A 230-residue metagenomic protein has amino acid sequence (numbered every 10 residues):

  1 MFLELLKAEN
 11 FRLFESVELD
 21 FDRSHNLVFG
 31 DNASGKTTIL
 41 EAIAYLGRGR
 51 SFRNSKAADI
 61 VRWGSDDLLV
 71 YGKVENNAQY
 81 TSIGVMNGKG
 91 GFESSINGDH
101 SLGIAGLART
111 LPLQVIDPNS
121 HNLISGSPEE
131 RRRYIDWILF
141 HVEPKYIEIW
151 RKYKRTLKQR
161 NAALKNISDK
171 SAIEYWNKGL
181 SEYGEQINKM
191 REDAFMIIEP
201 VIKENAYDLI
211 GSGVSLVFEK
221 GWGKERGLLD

Functional and structural regions predicted by a protein language model:
M1-Y45: Pre-Walker A-like glycine/lysine-rich segment at the N-terminus of P-loop NTPase domains
L5-K7, E18, L69-K73, S82-G84 (+1 more regions): Beta-strand secondary-structure signal
S24, A42, D66, T110-P112 (+1 more regions): ABC transporter nucleotide-binding domains
Y45-R48, A162: Regular, well-ordered alpha-helical segments
G47-E130, L139-V142, Y146, E199-E204: Nucleotide-state sensing region of NTPase/ATPase domains
S120-I210, E219-G221: An accessory alpha-helical subdomain
L216-D230: Conserved P-loop NTPase catalytic core
